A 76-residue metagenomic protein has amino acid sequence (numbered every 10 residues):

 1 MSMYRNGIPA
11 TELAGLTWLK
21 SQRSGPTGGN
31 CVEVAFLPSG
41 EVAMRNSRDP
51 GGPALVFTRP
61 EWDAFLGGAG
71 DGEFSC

Functional and structural regions predicted by a protein language model:
S2-G15, L19, S75: Short helix-coil boundary/hinge micro-motifs
L13, P50-G52, A69: Residue-level signal for pocket-adjacent positions within structured domains
G15-L16, V34, D71: Generic secondary-structure boundary/loop-capping signal
S21-P60: A short, structured beta-strand/loop element
L55-C76: C-terminal structural segments of small proteins and small subunits
